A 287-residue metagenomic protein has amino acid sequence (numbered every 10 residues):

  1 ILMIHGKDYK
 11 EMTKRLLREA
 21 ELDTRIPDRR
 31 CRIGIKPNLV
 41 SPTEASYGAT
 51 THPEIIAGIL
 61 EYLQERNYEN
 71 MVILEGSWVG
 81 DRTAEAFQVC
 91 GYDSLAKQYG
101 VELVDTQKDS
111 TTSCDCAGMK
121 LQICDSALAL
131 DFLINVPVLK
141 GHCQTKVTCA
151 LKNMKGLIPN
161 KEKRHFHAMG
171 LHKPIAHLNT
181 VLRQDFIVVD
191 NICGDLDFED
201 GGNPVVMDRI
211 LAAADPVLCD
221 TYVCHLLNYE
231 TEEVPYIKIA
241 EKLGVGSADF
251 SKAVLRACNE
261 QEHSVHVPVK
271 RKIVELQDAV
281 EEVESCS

Functional and structural regions predicted by a protein language model:
I1-S287: N-terminal and secondary-structure boundary signal
